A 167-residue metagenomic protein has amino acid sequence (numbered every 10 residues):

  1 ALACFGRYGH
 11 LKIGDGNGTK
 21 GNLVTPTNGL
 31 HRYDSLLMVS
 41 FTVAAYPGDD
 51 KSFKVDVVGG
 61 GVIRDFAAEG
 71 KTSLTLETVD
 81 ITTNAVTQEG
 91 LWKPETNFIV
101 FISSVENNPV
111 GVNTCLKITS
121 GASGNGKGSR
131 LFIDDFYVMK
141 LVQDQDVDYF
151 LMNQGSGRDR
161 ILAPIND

Functional and structural regions predicted by a protein language model:
A1-H10, D159-D167: Extracellular glycan-recognition surfaces and repeat-rich motifs
Y8-M38, K51, E95-I99: Short beta-strands within extracellular/lumenal beta-sheet-rich domains
H31-Y33, A44-S52, G124-G126: Extended, low-complexity, turn-rich repeat/linker tracts enriched in Gly/Pro/Ser/Thr and Asp/Glu that occur
S52-G61: Short, surface-exposed beta-strand/strand-loop-strand elements in extracellular ectodomains
I63-P109: Extracellular carbohydrate recognition and processing domains and analogous Trp-centered ligand-binding platforms
S104-S120: Noncatalytic modules at the cell exterior or secretory-pathway interfaces, chiefly beta-strand-rich lectin/adhesion
G121-L141: Extracellular carbohydrate recognition
V142-N166: Extracellular carbohydrate-recognition regions
